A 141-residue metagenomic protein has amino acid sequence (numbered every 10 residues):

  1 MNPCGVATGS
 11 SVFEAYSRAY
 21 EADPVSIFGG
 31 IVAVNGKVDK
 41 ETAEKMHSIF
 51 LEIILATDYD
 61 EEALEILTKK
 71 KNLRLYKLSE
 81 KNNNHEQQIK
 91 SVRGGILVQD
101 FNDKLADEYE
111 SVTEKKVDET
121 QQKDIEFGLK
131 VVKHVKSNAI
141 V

Functional and structural regions predicted by a protein language model:
M1-V141: ATP-dependent carboxylate/acyl-activation modules
